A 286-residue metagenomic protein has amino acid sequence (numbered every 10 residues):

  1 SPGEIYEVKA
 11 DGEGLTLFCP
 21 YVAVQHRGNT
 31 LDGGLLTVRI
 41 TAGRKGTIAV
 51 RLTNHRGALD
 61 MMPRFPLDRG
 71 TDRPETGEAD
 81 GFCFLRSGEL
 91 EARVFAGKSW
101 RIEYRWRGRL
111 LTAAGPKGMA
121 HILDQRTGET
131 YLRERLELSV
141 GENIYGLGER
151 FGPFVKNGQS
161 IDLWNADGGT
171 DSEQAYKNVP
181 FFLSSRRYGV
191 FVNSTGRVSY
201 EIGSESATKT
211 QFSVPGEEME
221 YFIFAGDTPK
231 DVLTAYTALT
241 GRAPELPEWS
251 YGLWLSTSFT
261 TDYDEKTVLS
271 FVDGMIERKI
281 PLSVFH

Functional and structural regions predicted by a protein language model:
S1-P244, E248-S250, S256-S258, Y263-D273: N-terminal accessory segment at the very beginning of proteins
L246-Y251, R278-V284: Loop/turn elements at helix/coil->beta-strand transitions in domains of secreted/extracellular proteins
D264, F285-H286: Active-site pocket-lining segments that scaffold enzyme catalytic pockets across diverse folds
